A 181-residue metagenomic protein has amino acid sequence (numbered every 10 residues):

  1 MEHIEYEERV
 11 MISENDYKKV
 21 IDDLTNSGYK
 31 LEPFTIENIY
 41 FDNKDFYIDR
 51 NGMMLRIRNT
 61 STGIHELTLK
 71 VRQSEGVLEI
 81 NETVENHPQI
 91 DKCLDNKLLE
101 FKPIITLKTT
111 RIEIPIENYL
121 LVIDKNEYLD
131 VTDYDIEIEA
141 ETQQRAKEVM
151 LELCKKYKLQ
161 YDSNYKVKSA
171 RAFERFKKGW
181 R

Functional and structural regions predicted by a protein language model:
M1-R181: Phosphate-end processing signature that detects enzymes handling 5′-triphosphorylated RNA and polyphosphate
